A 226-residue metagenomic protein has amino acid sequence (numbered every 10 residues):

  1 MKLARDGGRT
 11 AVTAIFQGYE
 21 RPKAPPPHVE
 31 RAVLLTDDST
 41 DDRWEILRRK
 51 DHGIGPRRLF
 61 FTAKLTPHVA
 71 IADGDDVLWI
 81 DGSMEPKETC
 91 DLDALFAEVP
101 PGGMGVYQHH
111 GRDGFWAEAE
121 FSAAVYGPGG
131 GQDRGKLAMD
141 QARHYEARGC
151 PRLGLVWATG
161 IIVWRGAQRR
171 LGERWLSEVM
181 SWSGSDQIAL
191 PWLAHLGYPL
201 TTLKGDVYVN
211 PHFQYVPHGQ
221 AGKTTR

Functional and structural regions predicted by a protein language model:
M1-F61, A70-D76, V179-S185, L196-P199 (+1 more regions): N-terminal anchoring/stem segment of glycosyltransferases
F16-Y19, D38-T40, H52-G53, M84-P86 (+4 more regions): Short, solvent-exposed loop/turn segments at secondary-structure junctions
R58-T66, C90-A94, L137-A147: Short acidic (Asp/Glu) patches
P67, G74, I161-V163: Conserved hydrophobic/aromatic beta-strand scaffold that supports enzyme active sites
H68, L92-F96, L193-H195: Short active-site loop/helix that positions an aromatic residue
D75-E85: Short beta-strand-to-loop acidic/aromatic patch adjacent to the donor-nucleotide binding site
P86-A124: Conserved donor-nucleotide/metal-binding helix-loop-beta segment in metal-dependent transferases, i.e., the alpha-helix
G129-T225: Catalytic core and acceptor-binding pocket of nucleotide-sugar-dependent glycosyltransferases
